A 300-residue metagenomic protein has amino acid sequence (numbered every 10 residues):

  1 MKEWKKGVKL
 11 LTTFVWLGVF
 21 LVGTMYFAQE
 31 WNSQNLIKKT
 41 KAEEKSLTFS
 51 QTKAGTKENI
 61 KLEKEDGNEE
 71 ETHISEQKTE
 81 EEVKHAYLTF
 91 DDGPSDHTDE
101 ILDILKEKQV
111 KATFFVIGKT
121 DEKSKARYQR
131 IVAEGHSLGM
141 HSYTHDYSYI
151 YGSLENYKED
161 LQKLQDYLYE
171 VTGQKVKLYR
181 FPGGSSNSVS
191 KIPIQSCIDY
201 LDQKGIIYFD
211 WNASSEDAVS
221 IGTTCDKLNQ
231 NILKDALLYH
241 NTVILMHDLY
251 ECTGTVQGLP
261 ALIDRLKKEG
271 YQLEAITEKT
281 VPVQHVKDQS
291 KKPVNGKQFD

Functional and structural regions predicted by a protein language model:
M1, L17-V19, G23, Q29 (+9 more regions): Generic signature of intrinsically disordered, low-complexity segments enriched in small/polar residues
M1-K78, K84-A86, D103-A112, Y239-D300: Terminal accessory/targeting
G7, G18, G23, G55 (+14 more regions): Residue-identity detector for glycine
K9-T12, W16, L36, A86 (+10 more regions): Functionally constrained cores in energy, signaling, and assembly domains
F14, G18, T24, S33 (+14 more regions): Generic serine detector
N32, L36-I37, H136, K177 (+1 more regions): Solvent-exposed, well-ordered amphipathic alpha-helical segments that flank/support binding or catalytic loops
E58-K175, V281: Active-site beta->alpha N-cap acidic-glycine motif
H145-K267, Y271-Q272, E278-K279, H285-Q289: Catalytic domains of cell-wall/extracellular-matrix polysaccharide-remodeling enzymes, centered on de-N-acetylation
